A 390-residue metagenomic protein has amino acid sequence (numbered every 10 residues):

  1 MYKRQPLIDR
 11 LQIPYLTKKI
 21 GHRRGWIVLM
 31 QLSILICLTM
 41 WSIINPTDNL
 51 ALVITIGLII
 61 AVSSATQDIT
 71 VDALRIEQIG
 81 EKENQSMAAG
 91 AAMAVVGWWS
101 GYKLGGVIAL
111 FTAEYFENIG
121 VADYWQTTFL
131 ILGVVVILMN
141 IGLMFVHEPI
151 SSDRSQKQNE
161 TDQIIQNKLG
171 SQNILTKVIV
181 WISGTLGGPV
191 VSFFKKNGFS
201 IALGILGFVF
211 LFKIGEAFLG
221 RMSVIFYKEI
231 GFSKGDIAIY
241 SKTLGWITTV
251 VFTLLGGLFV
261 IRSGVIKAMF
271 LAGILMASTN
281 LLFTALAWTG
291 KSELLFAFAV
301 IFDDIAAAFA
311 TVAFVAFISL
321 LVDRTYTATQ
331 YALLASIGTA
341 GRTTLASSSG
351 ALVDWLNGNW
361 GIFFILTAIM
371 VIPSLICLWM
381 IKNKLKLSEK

Functional and structural regions predicted by a protein language model:
K3-I20, V251-A268, V353-D354: Helix-to-loop junctions at the C-terminal end of transmembrane segments in multipass secondary transporters
D9-R10, L16, S42-I43, Y102-D123 (+2 more regions): Transmembrane alpha-helix termini and helix-breaking/packing motifs in multi-pass membrane transporters
P14, G25-D48, I274-K291: C-terminal ends and interior cores of transmembrane alpha-helices in multi-pass membrane transporters/permeases
S42-I54, T66, Q78-F218, F232-K234 (+1 more regions): Intracellular loop-helix junctions on the cytosolic face of multi-pass helical membrane proteins
T66-G80, A308-T325: Intracellular juxtamembrane helix-capping segments at the cytosolic ends of symmetry-related transmembrane helices
R221-A238: Short amphipathic helix-loop junctions that connect adjacent transmembrane helices in Major Facilitator Superfamily/SLC
K267-F317: C-terminal transmembrane helical hairpin of 12-TM major facilitator-type secondary transporters
R324-W355: A late C-terminal transmembrane helix in Major Facilitator Superfamily
